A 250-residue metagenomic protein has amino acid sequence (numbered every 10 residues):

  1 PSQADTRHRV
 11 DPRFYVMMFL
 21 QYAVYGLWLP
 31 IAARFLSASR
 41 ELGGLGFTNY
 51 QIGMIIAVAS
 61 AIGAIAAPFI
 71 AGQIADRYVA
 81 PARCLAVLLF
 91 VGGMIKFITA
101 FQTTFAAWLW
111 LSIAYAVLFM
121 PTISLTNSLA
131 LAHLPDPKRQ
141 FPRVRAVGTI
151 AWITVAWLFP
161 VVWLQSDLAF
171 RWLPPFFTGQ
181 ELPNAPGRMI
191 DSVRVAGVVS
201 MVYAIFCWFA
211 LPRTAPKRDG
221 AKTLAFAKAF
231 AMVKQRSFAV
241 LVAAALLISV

Functional and structural regions predicted by a protein language model:
P1-R9, F209-A244: Juxtamembrane intracellular "pre-TM" segments in multi-pass secondary transporters
A4-I62, F238-A245, S249-V250: Helix-loop boundary and gating motifs at the non-cytosolic
F19, I95-K96, F105-L125, L129 (+1 more regions): Hydrophobic core of transmembrane alpha-helices in multi-pass small-molecule transporters, especially MFS/SLC-type
A38, Q73, T154-V193: Transmembrane alpha-helix termini and helix-breaking/packing motifs in multi-pass membrane transporters
A57-F69, I153, W157: Residue-level signature of mid-helix packing/kink "hotspots" within the transmembrane helices of 12-pass Major
A66-A80, W163-L164: Helix-to-loop junctions at the C-terminal end of transmembrane segments in multipass secondary transporters
R83-F97: Structural signature of the two symmetry-related core transmembrane helices
F159-W163, V195-P216: C-terminal membrane-cytosol helix-exit motif in multi-pass small-molecule transporters
